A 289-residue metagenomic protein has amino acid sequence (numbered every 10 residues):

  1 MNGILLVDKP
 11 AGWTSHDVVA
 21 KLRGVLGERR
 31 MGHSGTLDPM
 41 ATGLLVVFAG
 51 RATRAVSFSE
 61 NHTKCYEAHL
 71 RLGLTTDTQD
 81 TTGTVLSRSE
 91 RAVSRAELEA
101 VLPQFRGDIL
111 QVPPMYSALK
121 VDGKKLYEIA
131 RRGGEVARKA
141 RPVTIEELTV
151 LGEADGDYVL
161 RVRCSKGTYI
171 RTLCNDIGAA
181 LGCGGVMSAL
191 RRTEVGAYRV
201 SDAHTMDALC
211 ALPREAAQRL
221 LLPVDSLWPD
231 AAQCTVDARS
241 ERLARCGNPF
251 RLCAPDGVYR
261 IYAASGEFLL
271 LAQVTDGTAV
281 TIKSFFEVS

Functional and structural regions predicted by a protein language model:
M1-K166, I170-D202: Catalytic cores of RNA-modifying enzymes
M1-P10, H16-H33, L37, A41 (+2 more regions): Accessory RNA 3′-end/elbow-binding domains used by RNA modification enzymes
